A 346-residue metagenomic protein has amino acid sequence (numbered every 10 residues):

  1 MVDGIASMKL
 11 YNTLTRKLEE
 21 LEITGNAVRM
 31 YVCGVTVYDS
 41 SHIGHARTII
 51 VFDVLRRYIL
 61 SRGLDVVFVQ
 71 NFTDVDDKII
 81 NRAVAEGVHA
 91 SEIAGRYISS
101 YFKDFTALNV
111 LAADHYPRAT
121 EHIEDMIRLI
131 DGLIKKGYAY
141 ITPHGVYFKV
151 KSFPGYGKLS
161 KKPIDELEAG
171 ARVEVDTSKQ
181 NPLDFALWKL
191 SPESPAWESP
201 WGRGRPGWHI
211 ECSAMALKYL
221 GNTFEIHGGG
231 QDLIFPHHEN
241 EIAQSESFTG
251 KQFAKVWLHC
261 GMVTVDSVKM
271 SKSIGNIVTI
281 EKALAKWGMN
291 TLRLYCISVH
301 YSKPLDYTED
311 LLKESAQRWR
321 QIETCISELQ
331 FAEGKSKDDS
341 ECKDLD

Functional and structural regions predicted by a protein language model:
V2-Y38, D53, E124-E328: Alpha-helical recognition segments enriched in aromatics with Gly/Pro capping that present substrate-recognition
G4, T15-N109: N-terminal, positively charged nucleic-acid-binding surface of large information/translation enzymes
D65-V66, A90, A112-A113, Y140 (+2 more regions): Residue-level detector of short coil/turn "hinge" positions at structural boundaries
A83-A90, H115-T120, G202, G230: The substrate-binding groove and active-site-proximal loops of carbohydrate-active enzymes, especially glycoside
K103-D131, K135-A139: N-terminal, positively charged, Ser/Thr/Ala/Gly-biased leader segments that form transit/presequence-like amphipathic
T106-V110, T324-S327, F331: Charged/polar positions within long, soluble alpha-helices
E333-S336: Conserved nucleotidyltransferase catalytic core and NTase-mimicking acidic/glycine-rich helix/loop elements in nucleic
D338-D346: Short, intrinsically disordered, charge-balanced linker/junction segments flanking boundaries in proteins
